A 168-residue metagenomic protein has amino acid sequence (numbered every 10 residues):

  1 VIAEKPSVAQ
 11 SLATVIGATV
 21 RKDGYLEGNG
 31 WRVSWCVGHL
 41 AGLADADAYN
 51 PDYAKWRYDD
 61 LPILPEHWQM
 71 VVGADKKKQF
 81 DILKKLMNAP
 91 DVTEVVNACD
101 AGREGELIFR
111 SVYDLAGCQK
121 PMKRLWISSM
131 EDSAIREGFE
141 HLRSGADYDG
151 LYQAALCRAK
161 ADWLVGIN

Functional and structural regions predicted by a protein language model:
V1-N168: Intrinsically disordered, low-complexity regulatory segments
